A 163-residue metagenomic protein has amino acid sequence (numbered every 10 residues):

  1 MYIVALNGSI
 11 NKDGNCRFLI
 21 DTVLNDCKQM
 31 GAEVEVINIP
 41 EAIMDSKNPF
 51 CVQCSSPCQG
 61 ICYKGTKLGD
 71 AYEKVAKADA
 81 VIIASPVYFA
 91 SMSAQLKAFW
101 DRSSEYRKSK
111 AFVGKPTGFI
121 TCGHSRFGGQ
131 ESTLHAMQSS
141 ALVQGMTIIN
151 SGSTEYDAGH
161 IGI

Functional and structural regions predicted by a protein language model:
M1-K108, T154-G162: N-terminal beta1-alpha1-beta2 submodule of the flavodoxin-like/Rossmannoid cofactor-binding fold
I83-A84, F127-S132, I163: A general structural signal for short secondary-structure boundary/capping elements
A94, K108-D157: Short, glycine-/small-residue-rich phosphate/pyrophosphate-handling segment
